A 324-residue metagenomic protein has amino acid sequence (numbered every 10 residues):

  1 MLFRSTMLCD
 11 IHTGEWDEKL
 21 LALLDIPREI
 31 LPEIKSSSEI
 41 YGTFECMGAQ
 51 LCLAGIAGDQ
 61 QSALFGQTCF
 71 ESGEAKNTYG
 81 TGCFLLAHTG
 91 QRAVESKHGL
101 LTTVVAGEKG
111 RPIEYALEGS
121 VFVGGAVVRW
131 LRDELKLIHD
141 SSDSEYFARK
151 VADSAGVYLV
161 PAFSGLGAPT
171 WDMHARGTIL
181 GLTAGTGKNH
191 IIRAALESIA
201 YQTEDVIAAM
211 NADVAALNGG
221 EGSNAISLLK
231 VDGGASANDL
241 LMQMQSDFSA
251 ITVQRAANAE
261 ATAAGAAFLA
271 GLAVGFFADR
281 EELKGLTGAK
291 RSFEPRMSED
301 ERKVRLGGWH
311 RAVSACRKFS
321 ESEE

Functional and structural regions predicted by a protein language model:
M1, T6, K35, T89-E324: Glycine/Thr-rich phosphate-binding loops that ligate phosphate moieties of nucleotide and other phosphorylated ligands
T6-M7, S62-F65, C83-A87, L159: Short beta-strand scaffold segments in enzyme catalytic cores
D10-H12: Short beta-strand to alpha-helix junction loop
L24-P27, A49, F248-I251: Short, structured coil segments at secondary-structure junctions
E39, I56-Q60, T78-G82, S227-L229 (+1 more regions): A short acidic Gly-Thr/Ser loop motif
I40-L51, G55-E74, A87-Q91: Conserved phosphate-binding catalytic cores of ATP/NTP-utilizing and phosphoryl-transfer enzymes
A75-T78, G82-T89, A266: Gly/Thr-rich phosphate-binding beta-strand-loop-beta motif of the actin/hexokinase/Hsp70
